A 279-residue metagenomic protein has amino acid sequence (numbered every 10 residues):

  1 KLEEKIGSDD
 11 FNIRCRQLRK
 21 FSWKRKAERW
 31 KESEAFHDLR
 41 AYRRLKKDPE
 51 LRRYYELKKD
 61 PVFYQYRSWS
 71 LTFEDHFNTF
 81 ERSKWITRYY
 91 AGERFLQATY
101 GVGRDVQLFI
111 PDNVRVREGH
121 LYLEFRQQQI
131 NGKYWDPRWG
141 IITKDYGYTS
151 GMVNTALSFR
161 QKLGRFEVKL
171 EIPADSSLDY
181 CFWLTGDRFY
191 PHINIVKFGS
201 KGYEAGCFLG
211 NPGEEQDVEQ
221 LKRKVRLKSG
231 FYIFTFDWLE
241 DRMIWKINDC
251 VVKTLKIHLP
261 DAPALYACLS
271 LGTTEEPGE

Functional and structural regions predicted by a protein language model:
K5-G7, F11-E279: GH16 jelly-roll
